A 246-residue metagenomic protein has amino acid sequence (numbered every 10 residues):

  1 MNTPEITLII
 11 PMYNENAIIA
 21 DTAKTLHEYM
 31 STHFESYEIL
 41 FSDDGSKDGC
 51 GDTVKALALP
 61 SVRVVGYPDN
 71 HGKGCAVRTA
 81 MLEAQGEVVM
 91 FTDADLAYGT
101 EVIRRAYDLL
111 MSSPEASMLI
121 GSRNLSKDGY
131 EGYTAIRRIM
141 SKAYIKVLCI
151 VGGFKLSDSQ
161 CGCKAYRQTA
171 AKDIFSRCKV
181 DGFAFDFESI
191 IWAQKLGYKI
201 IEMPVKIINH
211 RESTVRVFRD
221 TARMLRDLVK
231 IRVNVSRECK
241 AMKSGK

Functional and structural regions predicted by a protein language model:
M1-E28: N-proximal low-complexity "stem/linker" segments adjacent to membrane-targeting elements
E5-T7, E38, E188: Cell-envelope/extracellular polymer assembly enzymes that use nucleotide-activated donors
E15-I18, S46, K73, G99: Donor nucleotide-sugar binding loop of glycosyltransferases
Y37-L40, G51-E83: Conserved donor nucleotide-binding strand/loop of the catalytic core
D43-D52, L96: A conserved acidic beta->alpha catalytic loop
Y67-E83, V88, T100-F183, N209-R219 (+2 more regions): Acceptor/aglycone-binding surface of glycosyltransferases and processive sugar-polymer synthases
K155, R177-D181, I190-I208: Catalytic donor-sugar/metal-binding loop of nucleotide-sugar-dependent glycosyltransferases
